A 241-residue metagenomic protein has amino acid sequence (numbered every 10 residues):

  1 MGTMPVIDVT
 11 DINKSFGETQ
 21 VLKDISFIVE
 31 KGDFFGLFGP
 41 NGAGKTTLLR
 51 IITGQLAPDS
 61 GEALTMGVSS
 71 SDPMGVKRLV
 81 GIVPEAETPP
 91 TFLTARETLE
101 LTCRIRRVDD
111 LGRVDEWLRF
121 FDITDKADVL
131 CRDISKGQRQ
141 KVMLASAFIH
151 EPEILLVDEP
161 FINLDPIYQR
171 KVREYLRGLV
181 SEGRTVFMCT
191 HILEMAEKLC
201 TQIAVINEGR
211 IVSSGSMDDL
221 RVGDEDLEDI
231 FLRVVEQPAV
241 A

Functional and structural regions predicted by a protein language model:
T53: Helix-to-loop junction immediately C-terminal to a conserved catalytic motif
G61-S71, G75-V76: Conserved ABC transporter NBD signature motif
E100, D109-K126: Conserved ABC ATPase "signature" region
L155-E159: Catalytic Walker B motif of ABC-type/P-loop ATPase nucleotide-binding domains
S214-G215: ABC ATPase "signature
